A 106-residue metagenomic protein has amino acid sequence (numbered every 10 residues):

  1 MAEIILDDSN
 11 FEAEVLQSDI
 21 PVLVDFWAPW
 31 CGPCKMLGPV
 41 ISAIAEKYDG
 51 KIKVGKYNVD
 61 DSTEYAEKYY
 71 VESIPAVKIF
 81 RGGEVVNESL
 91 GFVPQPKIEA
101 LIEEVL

Functional and structural regions predicted by a protein language model:
A2, D7, W27, K53-G55: Conserved Rossmann-like nucleotide-binding pocket used by diverse enzymes that bind dinucleotide cofactors
E3-V22: A short beta-strand-turn-helix
D19-I20, F26-W30, S73: Short pre-active-site segment immediately N-terminal to redox-active cysteine/selenocysteine motifs in thiol-based
D19-P21, G38-Y57: Conserved helix-turn-beta segment immediately C-terminal to the redox Cys motif in thioredoxin-like folds
F26-V40: Conserved redox-active cysteine motifs that mediate thiol-disulfide chemistry, especially di-cysteine Cys-X(1-2)-Cys
V59-A66: Structural microenvironment flanking redox-active thiols in thiol-disulfide oxidoreductases
S73, I79-L106: Non-catalytic, surface beta->alpha helical segment in thiol-disulfide oxidoreductase systems
